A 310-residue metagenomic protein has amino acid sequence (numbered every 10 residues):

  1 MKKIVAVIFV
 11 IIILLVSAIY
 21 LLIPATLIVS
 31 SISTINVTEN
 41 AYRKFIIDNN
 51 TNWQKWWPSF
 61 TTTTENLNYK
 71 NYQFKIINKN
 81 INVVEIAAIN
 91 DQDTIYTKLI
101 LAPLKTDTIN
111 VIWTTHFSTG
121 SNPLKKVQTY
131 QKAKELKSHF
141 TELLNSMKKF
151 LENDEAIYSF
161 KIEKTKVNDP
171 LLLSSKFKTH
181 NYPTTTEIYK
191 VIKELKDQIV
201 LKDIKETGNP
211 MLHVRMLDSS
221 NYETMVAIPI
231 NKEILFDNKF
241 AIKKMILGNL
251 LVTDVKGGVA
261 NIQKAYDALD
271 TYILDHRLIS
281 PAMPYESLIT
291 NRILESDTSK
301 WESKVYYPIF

Functional and structural regions predicted by a protein language model:
I4-L21: Hydrophobic membrane-insertion alpha-helices, especially the h-region of bacterial N-terminal signal peptides
S17, I23, N36-E39, R43-I47 (+2 more regions): A solvent-exposed interaction/effector surface
I23-V29: Short acidic/polar N-terminal linker immediately downstream of export determinants
V29-N36: Short, well-ordered beta-strand elements within core beta-sheets of diverse protein domains
N71-N78: A structural signal for short, hydrophobic beta-strand segments that form beta-sheets in beta-rich/all-beta domains
N80-V83, K105-D107: Ser/Thr- and Asn-enriched, surface-exposed coil loops between beta-strands
V83-E85, Y96: Extracytosolic and intramembrane catalytic regions of membrane-associated proteins in envelope/secretory systems
